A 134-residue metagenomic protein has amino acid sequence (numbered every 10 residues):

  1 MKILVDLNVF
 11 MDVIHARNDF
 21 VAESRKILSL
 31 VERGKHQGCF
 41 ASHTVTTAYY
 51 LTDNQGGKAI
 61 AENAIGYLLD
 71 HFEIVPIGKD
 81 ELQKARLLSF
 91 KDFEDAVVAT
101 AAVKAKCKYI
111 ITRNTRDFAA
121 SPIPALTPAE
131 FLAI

Functional and structural regions predicted by a protein language model:
M1-C39, D53-I60, A120, I134: Short, well-structured N-terminal submotif of metal-dependent ribonuclease cores
K2, H71, T100-I134: Acidic, PIN/NYN-like endoribonuclease modules and their adjacent C-terminal/linker elements
F10, V45, L82, F118 (+1 more regions): A generic structural signal for short hydrophobic patches within well-formed alpha-helices
R25, V45, Y49-E73, I77-E81: Active-site-proximal, substrate-binding regions of enzyme catalytic domains and RNA-binding/basic surfaces
S29-E32, G66-D70, R86, V103 (+1 more regions): Alpha-helix boundary recognition
C39, V75, L126: General small-molecule cofactor/ligand-binding pocket signal
E73-T115: Active-site neighborhoods of divalent-metal-dependent phosphate/nucleic-acid chemistry enzymes
